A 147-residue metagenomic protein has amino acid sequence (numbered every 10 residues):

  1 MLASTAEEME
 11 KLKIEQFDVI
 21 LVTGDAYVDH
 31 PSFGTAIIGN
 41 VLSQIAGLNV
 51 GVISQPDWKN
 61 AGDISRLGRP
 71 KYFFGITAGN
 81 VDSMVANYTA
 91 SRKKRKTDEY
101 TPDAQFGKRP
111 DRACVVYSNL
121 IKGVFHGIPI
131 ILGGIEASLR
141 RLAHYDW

Functional and structural regions predicted by a protein language model:
M1-W147: A short, structured N-terminal alpha-helical element that caps or precedes a catalytic domain
